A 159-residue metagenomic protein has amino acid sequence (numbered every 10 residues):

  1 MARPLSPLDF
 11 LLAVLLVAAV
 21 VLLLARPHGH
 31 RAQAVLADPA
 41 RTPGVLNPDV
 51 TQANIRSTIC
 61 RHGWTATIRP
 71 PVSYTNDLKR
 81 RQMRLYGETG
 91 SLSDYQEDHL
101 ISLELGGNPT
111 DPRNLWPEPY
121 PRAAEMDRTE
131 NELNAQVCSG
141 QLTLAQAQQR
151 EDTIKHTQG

Functional and structural regions predicted by a protein language model:
M1-Y95, L105-G159: Nuclease and nuclease-like effector domains acting on nucleic acids or nucleotide cofactors
S102: Short active-site segment of divalent metal-dependent hydrolases/proteases that encodes the spacing between
